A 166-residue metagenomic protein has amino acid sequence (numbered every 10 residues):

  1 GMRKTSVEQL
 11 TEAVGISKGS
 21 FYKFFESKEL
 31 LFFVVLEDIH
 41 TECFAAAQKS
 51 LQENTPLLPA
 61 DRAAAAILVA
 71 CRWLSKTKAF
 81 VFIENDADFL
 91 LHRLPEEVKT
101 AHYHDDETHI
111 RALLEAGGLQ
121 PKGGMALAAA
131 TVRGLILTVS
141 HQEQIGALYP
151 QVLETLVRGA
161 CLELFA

Functional and structural regions predicted by a protein language model:
M2-L30, V34: Helix-turn-helix
V7, E29, F33, E37 (+7 more regions): Short, structured helix-loop boundary elements
L10, L31, V35-A47, I110: Generic hydrophobic, amphipathic alpha-helix propensity
V34, Q48-K76, V132: Hydrophobic alpha-helical connector segments
T41-F44, K76, L91-L119, G123-A130 (+1 more regions): Amphipathic alpha-helical packing segments from all-alpha helical-bundle domains
E42, V69, W73-T77, L135-T138 (+3 more regions): Phosphate/oxyanion-binding loops and surfaces in catalytic or ligand/nucleic-acid-binding neighborhoods
Q48-S50, I83-R93: Short linear capping/connector segments at secondary-structure termini
F82, D86, T100, E115-A160: Hydrophobic/aromatic-rich alpha-helical bundle segments in the mid-to-C-terminal region
